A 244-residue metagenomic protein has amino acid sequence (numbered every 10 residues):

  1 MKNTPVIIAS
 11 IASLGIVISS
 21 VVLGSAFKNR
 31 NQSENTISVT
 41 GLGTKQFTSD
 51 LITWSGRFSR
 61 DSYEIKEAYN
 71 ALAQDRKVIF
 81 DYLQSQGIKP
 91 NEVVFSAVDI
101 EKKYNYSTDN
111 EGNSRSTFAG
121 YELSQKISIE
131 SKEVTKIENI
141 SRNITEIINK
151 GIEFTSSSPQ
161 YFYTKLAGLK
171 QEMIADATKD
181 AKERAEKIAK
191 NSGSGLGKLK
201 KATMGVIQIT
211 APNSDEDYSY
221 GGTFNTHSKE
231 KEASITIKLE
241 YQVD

Functional and structural regions predicted by a protein language model:
M1-D244: Short, charge-dense linear interaction motifs
